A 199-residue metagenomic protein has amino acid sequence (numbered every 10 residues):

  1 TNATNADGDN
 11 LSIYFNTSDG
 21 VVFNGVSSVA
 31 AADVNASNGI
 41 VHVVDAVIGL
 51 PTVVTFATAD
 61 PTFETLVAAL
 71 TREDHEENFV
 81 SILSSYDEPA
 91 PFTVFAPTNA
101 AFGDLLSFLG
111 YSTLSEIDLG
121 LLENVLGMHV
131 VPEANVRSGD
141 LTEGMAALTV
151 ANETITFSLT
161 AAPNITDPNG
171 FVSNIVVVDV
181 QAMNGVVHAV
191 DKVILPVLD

Functional and structural regions predicted by a protein language model:
T1-D199: Mature, structured domains of secreted/extracytosolic soluble proteins
